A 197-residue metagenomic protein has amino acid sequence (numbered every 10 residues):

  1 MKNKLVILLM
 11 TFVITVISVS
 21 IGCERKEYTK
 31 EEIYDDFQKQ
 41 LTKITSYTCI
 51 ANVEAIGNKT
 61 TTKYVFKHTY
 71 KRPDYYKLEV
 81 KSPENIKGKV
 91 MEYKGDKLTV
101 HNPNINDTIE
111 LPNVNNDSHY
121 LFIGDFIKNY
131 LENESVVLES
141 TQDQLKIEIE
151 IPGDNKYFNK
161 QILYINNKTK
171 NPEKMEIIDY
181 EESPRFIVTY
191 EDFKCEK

Functional and structural regions predicted by a protein language model:
L5-I7, V16-F66, Y70, Y75: N-terminal leader/targeting segments and the immediate start of mature chains
K43-S46, T69-Y76, E92-K97, Q142 (+2 more regions): Short, solvent-exposed coil/turn segments at beta-strand boundaries
V53-A55, V80-S82, V100-N104, I151 (+1 more regions): Beta-turn initiation residues at beta-strand->coil junctions
N58-T60, N85, N155, E182: Residue-level signal for glycine
H68-L121: An acidic-aromatic
D117-L131: Short, solvent-exposed helix-to-loop capping segments enriched in aromatics
I127-V137, V188: A short, amphipathic edge element
S140-K197: Gly/Pro-enriched, hydrophobic low-complexity segments that function as extracytoplasmic propeptides/linkers
